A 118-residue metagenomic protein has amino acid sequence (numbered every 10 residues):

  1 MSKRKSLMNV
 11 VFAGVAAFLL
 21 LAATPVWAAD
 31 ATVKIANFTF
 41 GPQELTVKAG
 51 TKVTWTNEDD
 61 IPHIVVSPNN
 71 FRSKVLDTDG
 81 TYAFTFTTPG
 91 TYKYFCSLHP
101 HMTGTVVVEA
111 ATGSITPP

Functional and structural regions predicted by a protein language model:
S2-N9, A13-P118: Extracytoplasmic copper-binding redox domains, predominantly the cupredoxin/blue-copper superfamily
